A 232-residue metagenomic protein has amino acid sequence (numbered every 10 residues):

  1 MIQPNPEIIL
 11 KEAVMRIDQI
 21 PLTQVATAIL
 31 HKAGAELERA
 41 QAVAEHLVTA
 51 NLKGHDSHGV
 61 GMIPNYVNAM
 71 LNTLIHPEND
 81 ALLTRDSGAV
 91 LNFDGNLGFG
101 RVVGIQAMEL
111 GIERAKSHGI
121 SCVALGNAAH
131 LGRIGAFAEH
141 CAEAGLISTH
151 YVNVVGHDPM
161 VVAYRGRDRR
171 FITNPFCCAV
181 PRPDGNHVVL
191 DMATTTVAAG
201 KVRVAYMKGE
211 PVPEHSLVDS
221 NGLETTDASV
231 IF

Functional and structural regions predicted by a protein language model:
I9-A33: Generic N-terminal amphipathic, Lys/Arg-enriched alpha-helix
R16-Q19, A35-G61, I75-D86: N-terminal glycine-rich anion-binding loops that anchor highly charged ligand groups
V25-A33, H46, A50-H55, A69-T73 (+4 more regions): Change "in soluble alpha/beta enzymes" to "in soluble alpha/beta proteins
G59-I112: Active-site cofactor/substrate anionic-group-binding motifs, chiefly glycine- and Lys/Arg-rich phosphate-binding loops
L82-G98, C122-G126, Y151-N153, V189-D191 (+2 more regions): Core alpha/beta catalytic barrel or barrel-like domain that forms the active/cofactor pocket in diverse metabolic
N92-P181: A generic, well-ordered mixed alpha/beta core segment in the N-terminal half of proteins
D158-I231: Phosphate/diphosphate-binding glycine-rich loops and adjacent basic-rich segments that engage nucleotide
